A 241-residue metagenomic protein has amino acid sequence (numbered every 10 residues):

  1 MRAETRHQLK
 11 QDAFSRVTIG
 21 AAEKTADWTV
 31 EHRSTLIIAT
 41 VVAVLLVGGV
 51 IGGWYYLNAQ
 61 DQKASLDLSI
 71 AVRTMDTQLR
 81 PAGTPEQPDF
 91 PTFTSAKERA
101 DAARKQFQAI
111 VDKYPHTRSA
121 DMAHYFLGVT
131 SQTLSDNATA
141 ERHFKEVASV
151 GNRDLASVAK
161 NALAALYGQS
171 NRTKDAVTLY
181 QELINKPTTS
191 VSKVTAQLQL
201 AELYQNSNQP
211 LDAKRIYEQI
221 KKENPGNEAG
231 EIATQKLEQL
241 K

Functional and structural regions predicted by a protein language model:
M1-A39: N-terminal positive-inside, membrane-proximal cytosolic segments immediately preceding the first
D112-A120, L134, A148-S157, I184-K193 (+2 more regions): Short solvent-exposed coil/turn linkers within tandem alpha-helical repeat scaffolds
